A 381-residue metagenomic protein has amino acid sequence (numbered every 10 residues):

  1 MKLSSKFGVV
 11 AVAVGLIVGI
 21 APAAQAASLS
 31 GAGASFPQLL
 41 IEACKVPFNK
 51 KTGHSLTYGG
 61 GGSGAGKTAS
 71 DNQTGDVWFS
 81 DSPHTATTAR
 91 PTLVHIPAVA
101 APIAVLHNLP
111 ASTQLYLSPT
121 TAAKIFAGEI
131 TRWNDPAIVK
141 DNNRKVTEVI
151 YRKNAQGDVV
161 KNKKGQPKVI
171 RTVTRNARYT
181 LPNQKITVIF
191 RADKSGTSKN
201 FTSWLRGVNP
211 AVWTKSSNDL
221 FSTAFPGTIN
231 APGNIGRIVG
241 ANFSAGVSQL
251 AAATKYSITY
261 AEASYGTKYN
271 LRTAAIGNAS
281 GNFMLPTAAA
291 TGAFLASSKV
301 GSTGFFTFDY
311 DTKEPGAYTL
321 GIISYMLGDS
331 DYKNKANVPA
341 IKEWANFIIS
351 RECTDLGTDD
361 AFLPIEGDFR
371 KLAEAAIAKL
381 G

Functional and structural regions predicted by a protein language model:
M1-V10: Bacterial N-terminal signal peptides that target proteins for export
V10-G19: Bacterial N-terminal signal peptides
I20-A26: Sec/Tat signal peptide C-region and signal peptidase I cleavage site
A26-G381: Flexible loop/hinge segments at secondary-structure junctions
